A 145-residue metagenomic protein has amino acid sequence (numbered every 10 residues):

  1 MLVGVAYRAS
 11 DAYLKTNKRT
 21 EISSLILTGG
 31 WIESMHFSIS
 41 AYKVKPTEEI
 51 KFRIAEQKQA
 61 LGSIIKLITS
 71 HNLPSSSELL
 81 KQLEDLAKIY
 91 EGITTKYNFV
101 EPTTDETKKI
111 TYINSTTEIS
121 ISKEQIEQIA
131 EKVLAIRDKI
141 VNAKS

Functional and structural regions predicted by a protein language model:
M1-L83: Extended amphipathic alpha-helical interaction segments
P74-S145: A cross-kingdom marker for long, charged
